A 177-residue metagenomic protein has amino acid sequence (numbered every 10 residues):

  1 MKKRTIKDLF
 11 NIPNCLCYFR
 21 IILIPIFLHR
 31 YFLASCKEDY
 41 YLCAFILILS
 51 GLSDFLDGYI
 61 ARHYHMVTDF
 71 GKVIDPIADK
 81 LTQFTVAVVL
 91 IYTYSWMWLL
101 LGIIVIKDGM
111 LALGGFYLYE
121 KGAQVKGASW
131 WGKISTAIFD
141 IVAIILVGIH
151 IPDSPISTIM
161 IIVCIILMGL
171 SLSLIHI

Functional and structural regions predicted by a protein language model:
K2-Y18, Y59-V73, I77, Y117-T136: Interhelical loop and helix-boundary elements at the membrane-water interface of polytopic inner-membrane proteins
I6-L16, C36-C43, G71, T93-M97 (+2 more regions): Membrane-interface helix-boundary signature
L9-Y31, P76-A87: Short, conserved structural micro-motifs that define repeat-unit consensus positions and nucleotide-binding loops
C17, I48-F55, K72, P76-K80 (+5 more regions): Hydrophobic transmembrane-helix microenvironments that flank and shape a buried ionizable site
F19-A34, K107-G109, F116, T136-S173: Hydrophobic alpha-helical transmembrane segments
I22-D69, V86-Y94, W98-I103, S157-L170: Membrane-embedded alpha-helical segments that form the functional core of polytopic membrane enzymes, especially those
T68-E120: Helix-adjacent hinge/juxtasegments
I175-I177: Conserved small/polar residues in nucleotide/adenosyl-binding loops
